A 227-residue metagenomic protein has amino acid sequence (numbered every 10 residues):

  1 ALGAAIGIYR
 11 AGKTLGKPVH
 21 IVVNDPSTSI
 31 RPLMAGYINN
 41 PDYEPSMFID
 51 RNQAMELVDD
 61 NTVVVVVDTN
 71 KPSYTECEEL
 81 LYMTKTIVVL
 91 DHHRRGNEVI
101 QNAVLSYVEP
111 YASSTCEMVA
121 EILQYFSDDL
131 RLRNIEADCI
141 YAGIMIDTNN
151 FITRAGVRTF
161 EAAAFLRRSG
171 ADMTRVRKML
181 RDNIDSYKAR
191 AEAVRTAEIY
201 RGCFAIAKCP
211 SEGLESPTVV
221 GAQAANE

Functional and structural regions predicted by a protein language model:
A1-I38, A54-E56, D60-V63, I146-E227: Hydrophobic helix-and-loop "lid/oligomerization" segment in the mid-to-C-terminal part of catalytic domains
G7-L15, N40-Y43, L81-V88, Y125 (+1 more regions): A glycine- and small-aliphatic-rich helix-loop capping segment at beta-alpha/alpha-beta transitions that lines
Y9, K71-P72, D128: Short beta-turn/strand-loop junction motif enriched in small, turn-promoting residues
G36-D42, S106-V108: Short, hinge-like loop/turn segments at secondary-structure boundaries
P45-L105: Active-site cofactor/cluster-binding pocket
E56-D59, E79-Y82, V99-I100, L132-A137 (+2 more regions): Solvent-exposed alpha-helices and their adjacent loops that cap or buttress functional pockets in soluble metabolic
K71, Y111-C116, I135, S186-A189 (+1 more regions): A general structural signal for short secondary-structure boundary/capping elements
L90-A163: Short alpha-helices
